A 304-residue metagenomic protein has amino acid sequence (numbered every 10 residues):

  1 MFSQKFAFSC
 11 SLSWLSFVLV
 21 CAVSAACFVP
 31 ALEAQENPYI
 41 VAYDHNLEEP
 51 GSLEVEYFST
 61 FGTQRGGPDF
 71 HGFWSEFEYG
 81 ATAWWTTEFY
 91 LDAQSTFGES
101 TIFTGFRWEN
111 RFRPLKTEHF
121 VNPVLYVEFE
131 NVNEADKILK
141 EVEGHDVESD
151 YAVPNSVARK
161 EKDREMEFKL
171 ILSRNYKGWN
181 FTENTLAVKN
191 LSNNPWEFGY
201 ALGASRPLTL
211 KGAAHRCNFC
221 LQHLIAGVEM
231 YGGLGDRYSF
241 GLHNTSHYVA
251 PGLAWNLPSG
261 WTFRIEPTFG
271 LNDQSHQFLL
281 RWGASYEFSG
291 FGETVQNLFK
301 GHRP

Functional and structural regions predicted by a protein language model:
M1, V29-L32: Glycine-centered signal
M1-L12: N-terminal secretory signal peptides that target proteins for export/translocation
M1-S3, V20, T60: Charged interaction patches that mediate protein-protein contacts
S11-C27: Bacterial N-terminal signal peptides
E33-P304: Transmembrane beta-barrel domains of Gram-negative outer membranes and organellar outer membranes
